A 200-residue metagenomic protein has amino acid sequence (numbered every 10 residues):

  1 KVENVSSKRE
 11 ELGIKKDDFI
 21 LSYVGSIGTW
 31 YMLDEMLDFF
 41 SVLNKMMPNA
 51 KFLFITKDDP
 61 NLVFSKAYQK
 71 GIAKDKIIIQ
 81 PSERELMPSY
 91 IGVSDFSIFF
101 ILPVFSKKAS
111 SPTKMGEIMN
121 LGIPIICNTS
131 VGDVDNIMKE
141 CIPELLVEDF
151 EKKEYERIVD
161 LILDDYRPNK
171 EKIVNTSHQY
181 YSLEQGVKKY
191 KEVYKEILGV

Functional and structural regions predicted by a protein language model:
K1-I14, K170: A short helix/loop element that forms part of the nucleotide-sugar donor recognition site in Leloir-type
K15-Y31, L37-F40: Conserved donor-binding/catalytic core segment of Leloir-type glycosyltransferases
Y23-T29, K57, Q80-P81, Y180: Conserved donor-binding loops in enzymes that form glycosidic bonds
G25-Y31, S110, V147, H178: Glycosyltransferase donor-binding loop in the core domain
Y31, Q80-Y90, S97-M119, I126-N136: Nucleotide-sugar-dependent
I55-T56, N61-S89, V93: Nucleotide-activated donor-binding/catalytic signature segment of Leloir-type glycosyltransferases, i.e., the conserved
D135-D160: Change "using UDP/GDP/dTDP sugars" to "using nucleotide sugars
D149-E156, D164-E196: A charged, aromatic-enriched C-terminal amphipathic alpha-helix characteristic of glycosyltransferases across folds
